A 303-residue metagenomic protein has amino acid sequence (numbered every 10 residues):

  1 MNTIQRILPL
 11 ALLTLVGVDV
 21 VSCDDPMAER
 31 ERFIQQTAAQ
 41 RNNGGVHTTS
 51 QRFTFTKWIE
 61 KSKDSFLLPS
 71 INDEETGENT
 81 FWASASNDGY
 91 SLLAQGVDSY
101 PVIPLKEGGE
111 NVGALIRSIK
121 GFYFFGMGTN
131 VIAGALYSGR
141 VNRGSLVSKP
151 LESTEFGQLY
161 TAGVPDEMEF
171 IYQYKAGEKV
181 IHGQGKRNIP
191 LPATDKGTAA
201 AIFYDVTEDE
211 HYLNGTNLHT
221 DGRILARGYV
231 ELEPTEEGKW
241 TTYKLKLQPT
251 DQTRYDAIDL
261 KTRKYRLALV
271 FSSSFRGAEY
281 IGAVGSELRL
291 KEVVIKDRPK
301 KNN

Functional and structural regions predicted by a protein language model:
M1-P9: Bacterial N-terminal signal peptides that target proteins for export
D19-S22: C-terminal motif of bacterial Sec signal peptides marking the signal peptidase cleavage site
D24-P165, P192-T242, Q248-F275, E279-N303: Aromatic (Trp/Tyr/Phe) and Gly/Pro-enriched flexible surface segments
P165-M168, Y172-Q173: Extended, hydrophobic/aromatic-rich amphipathic alpha-helical segments that build helical scaffolds
Y172-I189, F275: Short amphipathic, basic-aromatic surface patches that mediate peripheral association with negatively charged
